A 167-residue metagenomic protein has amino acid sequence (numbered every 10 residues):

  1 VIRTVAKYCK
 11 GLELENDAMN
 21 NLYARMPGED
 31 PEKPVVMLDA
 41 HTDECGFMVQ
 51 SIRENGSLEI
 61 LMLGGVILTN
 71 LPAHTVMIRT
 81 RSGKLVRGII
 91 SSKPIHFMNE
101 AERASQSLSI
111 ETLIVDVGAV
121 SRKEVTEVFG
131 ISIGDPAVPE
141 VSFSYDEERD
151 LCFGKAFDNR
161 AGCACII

Functional and structural regions predicted by a protein language model:
V1-I167: N-terminal hydrophobic/helix-forming segments and targeting peptides
